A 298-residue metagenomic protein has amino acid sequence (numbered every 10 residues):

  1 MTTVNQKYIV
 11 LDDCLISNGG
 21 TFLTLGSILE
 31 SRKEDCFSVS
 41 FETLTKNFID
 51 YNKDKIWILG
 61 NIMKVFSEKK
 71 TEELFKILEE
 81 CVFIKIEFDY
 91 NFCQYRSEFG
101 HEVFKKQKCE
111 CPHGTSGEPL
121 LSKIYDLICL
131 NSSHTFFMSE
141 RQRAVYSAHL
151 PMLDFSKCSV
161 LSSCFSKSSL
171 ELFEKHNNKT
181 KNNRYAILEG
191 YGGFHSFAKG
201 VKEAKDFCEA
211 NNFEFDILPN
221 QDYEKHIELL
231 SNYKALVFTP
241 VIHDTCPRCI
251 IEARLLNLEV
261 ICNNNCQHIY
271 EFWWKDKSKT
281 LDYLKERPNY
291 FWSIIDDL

Functional and structural regions predicted by a protein language model:
M1-V65, K69-K70, E79, C93-E98 (+2 more regions): N-terminal pre-catalytic "stem/leader" segment of glycosyltransferase-like enzymes
I56-I58, I77-G117: Active-site proximal beta-strand in glycosyltransferases
E102-T135, S231: Membrane-proximal helix-turn-helix segments that form the acceptor-binding/catalytic region of lipid-linked
L130-E174: Donor nucleotide-sugar binding/catalytic pocket of nucleotide-sugar-dependent glycosyltransferases
S163-E224: Conserved catalytic-core segment of nucleotide-activated headgroup transferases in glycan assembly
I227, I250-L256: Short alpha-helical segment that forms part of, or immediately flanks, the ligand-binding pocket in carbohydrate-active
S231-I242, L258: Acidic donor-binding loop of glycosyltransferase active sites
I242-P247, R254: Short glycine/acidic-rich beta->alpha loop that forms part of the nucleotide-sugar donor binding site in diverse
